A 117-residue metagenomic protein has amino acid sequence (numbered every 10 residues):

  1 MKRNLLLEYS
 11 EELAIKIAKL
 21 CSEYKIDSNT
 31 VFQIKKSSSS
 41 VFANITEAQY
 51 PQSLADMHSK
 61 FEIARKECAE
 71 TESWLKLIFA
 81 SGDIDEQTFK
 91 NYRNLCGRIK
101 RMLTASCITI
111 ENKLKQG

Functional and structural regions predicted by a protein language model:
M1-G117: Amphipathic alpha-helical assembly/interaction segments
